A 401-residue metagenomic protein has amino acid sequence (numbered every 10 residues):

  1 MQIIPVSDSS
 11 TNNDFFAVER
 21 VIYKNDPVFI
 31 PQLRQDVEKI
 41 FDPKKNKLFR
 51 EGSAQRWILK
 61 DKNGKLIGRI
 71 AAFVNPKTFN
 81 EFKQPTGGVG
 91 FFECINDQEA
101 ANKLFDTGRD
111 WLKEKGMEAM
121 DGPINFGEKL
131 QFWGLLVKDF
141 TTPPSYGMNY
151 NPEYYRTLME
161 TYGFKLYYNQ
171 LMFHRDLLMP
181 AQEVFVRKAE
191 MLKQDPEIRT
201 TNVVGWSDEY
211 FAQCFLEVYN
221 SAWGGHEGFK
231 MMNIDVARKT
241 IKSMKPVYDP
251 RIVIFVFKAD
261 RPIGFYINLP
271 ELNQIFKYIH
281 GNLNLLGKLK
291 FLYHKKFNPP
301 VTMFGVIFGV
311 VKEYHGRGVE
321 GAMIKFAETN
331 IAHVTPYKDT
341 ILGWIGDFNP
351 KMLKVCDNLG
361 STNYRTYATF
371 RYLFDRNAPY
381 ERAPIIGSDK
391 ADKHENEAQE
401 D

Functional and structural regions predicted by a protein language model:
M1-V28, D375: Generic start-of-chain signal for non-secretory N-termini
E19-K62, I70-N80, N202, W206-G309: A conserved beta-strand-loop-helix scaffold within acyl/acetyltransferase catalytic domains
L66, P76-F79, E128-L130, P180 (+7 more regions): Flexible loop/turn segments at secondary-structure boundaries
N80-G163, I279-L359: Acyl-donor binding region in acyl/amide transferases
N149-G228: Acyltransferase donor/substrate-recognition loop-hinge adjacent to the catalytic core
H174-A189, A368-E400: C-terminal "cap" of GNAT-fold acetyltransferases
F257-K258, Y266-L272, V306-K312, M323 (+4 more regions): Active-site proximal loops enriched in glycine and acidic residues that flank catalytic Cys/His/Asp and coordinate
